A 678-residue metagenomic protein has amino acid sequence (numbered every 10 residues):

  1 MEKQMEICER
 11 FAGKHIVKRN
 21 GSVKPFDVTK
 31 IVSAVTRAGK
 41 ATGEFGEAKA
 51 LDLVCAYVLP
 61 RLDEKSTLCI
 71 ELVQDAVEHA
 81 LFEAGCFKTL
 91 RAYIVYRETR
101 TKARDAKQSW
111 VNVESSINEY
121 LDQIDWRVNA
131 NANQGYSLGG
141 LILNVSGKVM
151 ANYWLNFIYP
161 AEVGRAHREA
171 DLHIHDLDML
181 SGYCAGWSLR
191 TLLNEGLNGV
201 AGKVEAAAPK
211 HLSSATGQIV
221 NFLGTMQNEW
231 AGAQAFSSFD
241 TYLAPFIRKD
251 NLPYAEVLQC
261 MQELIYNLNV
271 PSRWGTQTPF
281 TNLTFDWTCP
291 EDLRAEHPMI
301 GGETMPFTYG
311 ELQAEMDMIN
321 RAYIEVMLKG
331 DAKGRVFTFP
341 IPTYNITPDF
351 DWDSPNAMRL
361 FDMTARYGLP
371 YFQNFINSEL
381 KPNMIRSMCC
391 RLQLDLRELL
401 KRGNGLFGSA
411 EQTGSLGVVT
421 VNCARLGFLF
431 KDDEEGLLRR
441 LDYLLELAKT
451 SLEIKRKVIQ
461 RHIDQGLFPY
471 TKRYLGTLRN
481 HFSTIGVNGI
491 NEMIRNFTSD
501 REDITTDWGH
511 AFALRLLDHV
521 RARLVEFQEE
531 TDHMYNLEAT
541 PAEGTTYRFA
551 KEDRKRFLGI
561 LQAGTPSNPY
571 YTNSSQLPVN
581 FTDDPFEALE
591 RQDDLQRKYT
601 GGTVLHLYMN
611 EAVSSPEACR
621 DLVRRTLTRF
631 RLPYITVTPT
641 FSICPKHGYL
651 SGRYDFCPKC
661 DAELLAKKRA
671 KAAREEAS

Functional and structural regions predicted by a protein language model:
E2-M5, K671-S678: Acidic, low-complexity intrinsically disordered tails
E2-S116, Y120, T477: Charged, amphipathic alpha-helical regulatory modules used for macromolecular assembly or allosteric control
D27, I31, A235, S483-I490: Catalytic-loop motifs flanking and including active-site residues across diverse enzymes
I31, V35, F239, L243 (+1 more regions): Buried hydrophobic packing segments
H79-F82, D286-W287, P469-M493: Core structural elements
K102-A103, S109-R479, D500, T506-R674: Conserved catalytic cores of very large enzyme subunits
E492-D500: Well-ordered alpha-helical scaffold segments within catalytic/enzyme domains
